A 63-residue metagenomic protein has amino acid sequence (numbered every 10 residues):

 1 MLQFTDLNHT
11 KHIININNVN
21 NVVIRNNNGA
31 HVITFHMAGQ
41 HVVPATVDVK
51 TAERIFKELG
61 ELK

Functional and structural regions predicted by a protein language model:
L2-H12, N18-K63: Acidic, Ser/Thr- and proline-rich intrinsically disordered linker/docking segments of eukaryotic scaffolds
